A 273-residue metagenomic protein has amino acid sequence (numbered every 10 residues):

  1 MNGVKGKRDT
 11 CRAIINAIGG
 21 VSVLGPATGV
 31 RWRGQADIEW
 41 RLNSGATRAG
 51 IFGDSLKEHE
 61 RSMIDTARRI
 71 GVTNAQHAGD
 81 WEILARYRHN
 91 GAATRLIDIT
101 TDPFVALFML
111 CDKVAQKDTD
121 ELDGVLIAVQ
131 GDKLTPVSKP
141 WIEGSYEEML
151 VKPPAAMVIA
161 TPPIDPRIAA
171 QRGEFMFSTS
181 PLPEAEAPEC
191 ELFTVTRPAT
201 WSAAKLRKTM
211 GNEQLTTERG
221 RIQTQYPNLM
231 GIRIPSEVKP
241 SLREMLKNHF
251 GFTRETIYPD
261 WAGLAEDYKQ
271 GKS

Functional and structural regions predicted by a protein language model:
M1-S273: Catalytic-core elements of nucleic-acid end-processing and repair enzymes
